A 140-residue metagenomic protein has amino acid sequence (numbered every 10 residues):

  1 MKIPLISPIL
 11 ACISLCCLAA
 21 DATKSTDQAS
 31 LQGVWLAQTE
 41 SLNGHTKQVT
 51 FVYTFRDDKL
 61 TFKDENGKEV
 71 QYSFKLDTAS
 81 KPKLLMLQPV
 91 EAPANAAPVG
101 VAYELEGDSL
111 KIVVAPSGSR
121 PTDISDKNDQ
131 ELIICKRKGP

Functional and structural regions predicted by a protein language model:
M1-L5: Positively charged n-region of N-terminal signal peptides that target proteins for export
I6-C17: Bacterial N-terminal signal peptides
A20-K24, F74-P82, P116-P140: Edge beta-strand at a domain terminus
A20-L36: N-terminal helix-cap/turn-to-beta initiation motif at the start of protein domains
A37-K47, T61-D123: Contiguous, well-ordered beta-strand patches that form the walls/edges of small beta-barrel/beta-sandwich domains
Q48-T50, P98, K127-L132: Short edge beta-strand segments in beta-sheet-rich domains
